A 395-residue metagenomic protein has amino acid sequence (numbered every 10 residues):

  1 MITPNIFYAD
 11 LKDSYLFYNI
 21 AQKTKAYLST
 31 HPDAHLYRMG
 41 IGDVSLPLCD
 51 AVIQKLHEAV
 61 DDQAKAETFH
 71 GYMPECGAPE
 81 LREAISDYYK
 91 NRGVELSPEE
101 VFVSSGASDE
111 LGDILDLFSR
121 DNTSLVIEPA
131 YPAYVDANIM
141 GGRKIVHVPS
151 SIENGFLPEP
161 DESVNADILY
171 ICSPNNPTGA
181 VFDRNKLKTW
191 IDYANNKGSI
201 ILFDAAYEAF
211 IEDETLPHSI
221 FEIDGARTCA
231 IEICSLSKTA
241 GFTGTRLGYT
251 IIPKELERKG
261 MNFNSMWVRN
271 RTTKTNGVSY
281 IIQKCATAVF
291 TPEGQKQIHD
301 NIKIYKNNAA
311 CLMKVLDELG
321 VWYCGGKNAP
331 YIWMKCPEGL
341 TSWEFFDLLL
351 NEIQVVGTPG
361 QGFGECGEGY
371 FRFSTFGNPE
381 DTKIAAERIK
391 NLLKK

Functional and structural regions predicted by a protein language model:
I2-G106, D113, V289-P292, K395: N-terminal small-domain helix-loop-helix segment of the aminotransferase-like
H31, G141, N196-K197, L319 (+1 more regions): Helix C-cap/helix->beta junction micro-motif
P47, Y305-K306, L319-E352: Conserved PLP-binding catalytic core of the aspartate aminotransferase-like
E67-A194, E208-D213, P217-I223: Conserved core of the PLP fold type I
D87, N91, E95, G339 (+2 more regions): PLP-dependent enzyme catalytic core of the Aspartate aminotransferase-like
I223-K303, A310-K314: Conserved core segment of the aminotransferase class I/II
Q283, T287, I302-M313, Y323-K335 (+1 more regions): Conserved glycine-rich beta-strand-loop-beta hairpin in the small C-terminal domain of fold type I
